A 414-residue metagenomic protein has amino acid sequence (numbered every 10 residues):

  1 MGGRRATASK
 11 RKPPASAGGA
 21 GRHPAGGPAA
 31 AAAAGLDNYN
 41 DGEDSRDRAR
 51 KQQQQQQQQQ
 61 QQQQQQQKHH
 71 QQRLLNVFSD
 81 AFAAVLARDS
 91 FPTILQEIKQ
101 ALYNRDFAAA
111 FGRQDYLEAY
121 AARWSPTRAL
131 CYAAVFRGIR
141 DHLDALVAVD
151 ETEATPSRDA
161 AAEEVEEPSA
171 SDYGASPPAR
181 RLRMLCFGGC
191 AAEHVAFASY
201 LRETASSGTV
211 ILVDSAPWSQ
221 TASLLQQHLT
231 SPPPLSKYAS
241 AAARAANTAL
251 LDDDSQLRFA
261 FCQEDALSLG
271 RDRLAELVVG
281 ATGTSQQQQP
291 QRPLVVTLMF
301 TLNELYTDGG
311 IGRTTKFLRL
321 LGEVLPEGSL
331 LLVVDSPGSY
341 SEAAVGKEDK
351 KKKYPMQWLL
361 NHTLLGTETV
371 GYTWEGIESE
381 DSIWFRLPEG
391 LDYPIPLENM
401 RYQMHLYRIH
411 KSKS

Functional and structural regions predicted by a protein language model:
G2-A25, A34-Q52, Q66-S79, A83 (+4 more regions): Domain-level detector for long C-terminal conserved domains
Q53-Q65: Long, low-complexity Q/N-rich tracts
Q71, R88-L95, R113-L117, A129-A133 (+4 more regions): Generic preference for well-ordered alpha-helical elements
Q72-G112: Internal amphipathic alpha-helical repeat/solenoid segments
Q100, E118, A122, P126 (+11 more regions): Ordered, helix-dominated protein-protein interaction surfaces in large eukaryotic regulatory proteins
N104-R181: Class I SAM-dependent methyltransferase Rossmann-like catalytic core, especially the SAM/SAH-binding loop
P178-R181, L185-A192, S215: Class I SAM-dependent methyltransferase "Motif I" SAM/SAH-binding loop
C190-A205: Conserved SAM-binding loop of SAM-dependent methyltransferases across substrates and taxa, primarily the Class I
